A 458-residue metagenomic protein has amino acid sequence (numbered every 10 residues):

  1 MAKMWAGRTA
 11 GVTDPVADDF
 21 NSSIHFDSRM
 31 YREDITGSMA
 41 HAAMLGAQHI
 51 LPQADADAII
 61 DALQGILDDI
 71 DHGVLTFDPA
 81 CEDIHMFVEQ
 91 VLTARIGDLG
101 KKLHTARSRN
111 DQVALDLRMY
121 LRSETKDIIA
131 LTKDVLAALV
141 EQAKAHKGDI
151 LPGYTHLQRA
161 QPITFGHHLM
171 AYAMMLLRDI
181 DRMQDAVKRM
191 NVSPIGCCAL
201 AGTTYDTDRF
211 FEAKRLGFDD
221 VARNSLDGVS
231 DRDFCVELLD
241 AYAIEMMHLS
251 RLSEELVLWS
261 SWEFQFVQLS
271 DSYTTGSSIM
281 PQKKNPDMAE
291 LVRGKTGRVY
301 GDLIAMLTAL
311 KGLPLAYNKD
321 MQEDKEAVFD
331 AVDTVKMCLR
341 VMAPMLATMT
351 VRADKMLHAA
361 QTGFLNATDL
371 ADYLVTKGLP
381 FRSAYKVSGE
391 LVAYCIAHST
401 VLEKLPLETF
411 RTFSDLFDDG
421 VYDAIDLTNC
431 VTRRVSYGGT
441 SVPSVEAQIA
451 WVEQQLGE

Functional and structural regions predicted by a protein language model:
M1-G202, T207-A213, T275-G276, D287 (+3 more regions): A helix-coil-helix interface module used to build multimeric assemblies and to scaffold catalytic/cofactor sites
M1-G37, D98-L99, M280-E458: Glycine-rich cofactor/substrate-binding loops
S38, H85, E89, C235-L238 (+2 more regions): Short runs of predominantly hydrophobic/aromatic residues within well-ordered alpha helices that form helix-helix
H41, A62-D69, V91, R95 (+17 more regions): Generic, well-ordered alpha-helical scaffold segments in large soluble proteins
H41-L51, Y120, H167, V236-I244 (+1 more regions): Short, well-ordered beta-strand elements within core beta-sheets of diverse protein domains
I50-L51, L75, Q265, P380 (+1 more regions): Conserved hydrophobic residue
A54-D55, P152, A222, S383 (+1 more regions): A generic structural-conservation signal
R118, R122-T125, I129-A130, K144 (+6 more regions): Charged, flexible cofactor/metal-binding loops and thiol motifs
